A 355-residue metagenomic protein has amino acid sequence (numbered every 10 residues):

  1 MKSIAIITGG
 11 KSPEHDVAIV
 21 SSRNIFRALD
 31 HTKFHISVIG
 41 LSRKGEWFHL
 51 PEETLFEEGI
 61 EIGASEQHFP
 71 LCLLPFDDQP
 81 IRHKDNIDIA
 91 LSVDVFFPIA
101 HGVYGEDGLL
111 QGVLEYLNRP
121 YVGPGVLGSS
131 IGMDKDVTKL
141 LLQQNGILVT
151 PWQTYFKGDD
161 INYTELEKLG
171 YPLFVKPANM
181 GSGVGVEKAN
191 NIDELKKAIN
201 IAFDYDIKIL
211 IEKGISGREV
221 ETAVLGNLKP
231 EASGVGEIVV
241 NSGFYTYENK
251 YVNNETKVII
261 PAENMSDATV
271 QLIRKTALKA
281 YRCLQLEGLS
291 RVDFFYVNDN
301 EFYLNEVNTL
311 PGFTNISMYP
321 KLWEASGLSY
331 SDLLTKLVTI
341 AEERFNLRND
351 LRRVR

Functional and structural regions predicted by a protein language model:
M1-V122, V126-L127, I131-M133, V137 (+3 more regions): ATP-binding N-terminal substructure of ATP-dependent carboxylate-amine bond-forming enzymes
K2, I7-G10, G146, S266-R355: ATP-dependent carboxylate activation and anion-phosphoryl transfer catalytic cores that bind Mg-ATP to form
K2-T8, S12-R23, I36, A90 (+2 more regions): Active-site nucleotide/adenylate-binding loops and adjacent lid/helix of ATP-dependent enzymes
P51-F56, Y245-N253, T309: Short, flexible, mixed-charge acidic loops at enzyme active sites
E53-E57, L140-L142, K168-G170, N227-L228 (+1 more regions): Short, hinge-like loop/turn segments at secondary-structure boundaries
G112-Y121, N191-I192, K196, A325-L328: A glycine- and small-aliphatic-rich helix-loop capping segment at beta-alpha/alpha-beta transitions that lines
N190-K275, Y296-Y303: Phosphate-binding site of ATP-dependent enzymes
